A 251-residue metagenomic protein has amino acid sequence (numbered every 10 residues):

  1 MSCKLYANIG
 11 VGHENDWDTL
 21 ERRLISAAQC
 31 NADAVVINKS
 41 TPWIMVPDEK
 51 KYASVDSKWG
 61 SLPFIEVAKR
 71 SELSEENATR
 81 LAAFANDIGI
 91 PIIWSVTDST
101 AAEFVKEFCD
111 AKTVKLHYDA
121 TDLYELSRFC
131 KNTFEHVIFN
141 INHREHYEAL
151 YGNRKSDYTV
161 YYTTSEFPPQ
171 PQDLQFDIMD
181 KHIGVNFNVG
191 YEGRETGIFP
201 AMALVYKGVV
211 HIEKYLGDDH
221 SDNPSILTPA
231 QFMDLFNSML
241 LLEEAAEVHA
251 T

Functional and structural regions predicted by a protein language model:
M1-T251: Catalytic cores and adjacent flexible loops of soluble metabolic enzymes that perform enolate/carbanion chemistry on
